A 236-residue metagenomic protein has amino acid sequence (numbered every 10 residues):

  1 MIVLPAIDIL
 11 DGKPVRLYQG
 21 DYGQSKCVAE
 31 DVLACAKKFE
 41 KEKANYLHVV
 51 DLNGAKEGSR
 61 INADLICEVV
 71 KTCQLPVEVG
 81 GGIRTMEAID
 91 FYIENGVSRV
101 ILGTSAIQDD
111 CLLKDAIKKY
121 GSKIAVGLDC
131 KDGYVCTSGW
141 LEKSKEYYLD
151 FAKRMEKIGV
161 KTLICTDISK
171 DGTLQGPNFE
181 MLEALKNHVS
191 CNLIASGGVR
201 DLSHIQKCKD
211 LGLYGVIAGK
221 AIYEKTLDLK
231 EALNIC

Functional and structural regions predicted by a protein language model:
D8, F39, L47, Y92 (+4 more regions): Conserved, mostly hydrophobic/aromatic
G12-V15, Q19-G23, D90, V97-D171: Conserved anion-binding
Y46-N62, T104, I164-Q175: Glycine-rich, proline-tolerant flexible connector loops at the mouths of alpha/beta enzymes
H48-D51, E78, I101-L102, A125 (+3 more regions): Conserved beta-strand positions in the central sheet of alpha/beta enzyme cores
N53, I61-K118: Glycine/small-residue-rich loop that forms an oxyanion/phosphate-binding "nest" at active or ligand-binding sites
R60-C67, L141-D150, Q175-A184: Charged helix-capping and loop-helix junction motifs
C73, V77-G96, E180-L182, K186-G215: Catalytic cores of alpha/beta
L112-K119, K209, L213-A218, I222-C236: C-terminal helical cap(s) of enzyme catalytic domains, especially alpha/beta-barrels
